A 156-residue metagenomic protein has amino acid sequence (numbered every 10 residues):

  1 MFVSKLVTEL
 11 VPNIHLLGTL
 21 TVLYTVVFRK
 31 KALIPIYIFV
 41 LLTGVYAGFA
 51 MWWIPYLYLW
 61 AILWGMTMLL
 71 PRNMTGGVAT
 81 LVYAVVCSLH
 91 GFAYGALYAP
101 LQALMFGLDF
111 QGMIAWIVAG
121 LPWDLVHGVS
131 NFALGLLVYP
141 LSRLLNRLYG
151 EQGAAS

Functional and structural regions predicted by a protein language model:
M1-F39: Hydrophobic transmembrane alpha-helices
F2-V3, L23, Y37-L41, L57 (+6 more regions): Residue-level signature of the transmembrane alpha-helical core of multi-pass small-molecule transporters
S4-V7, V27, Y46, A93 (+2 more regions): Residues within alpha-helical transmembrane segments of multi-pass membrane proteins, especially transporters, ion
K5-E9, V45-I54, N73: Membrane-interface helix caps and helix-loop-helix hairpins in membrane proteins
L17-T21, P55-W64, L134: Hydrophobic core segments of transmembrane alpha-helices in multi-pass, intramembrane catalytic enzymes
V26-K30, M66-T75, P140-Y149: Structural signal for the C-terminal ends of transmembrane alpha-helices and the immediately following loop
W53-I54, G76-S156: Membrane-embedded alpha-helical hairpins and interfacial helices in multi-pass inner-membrane proteins
